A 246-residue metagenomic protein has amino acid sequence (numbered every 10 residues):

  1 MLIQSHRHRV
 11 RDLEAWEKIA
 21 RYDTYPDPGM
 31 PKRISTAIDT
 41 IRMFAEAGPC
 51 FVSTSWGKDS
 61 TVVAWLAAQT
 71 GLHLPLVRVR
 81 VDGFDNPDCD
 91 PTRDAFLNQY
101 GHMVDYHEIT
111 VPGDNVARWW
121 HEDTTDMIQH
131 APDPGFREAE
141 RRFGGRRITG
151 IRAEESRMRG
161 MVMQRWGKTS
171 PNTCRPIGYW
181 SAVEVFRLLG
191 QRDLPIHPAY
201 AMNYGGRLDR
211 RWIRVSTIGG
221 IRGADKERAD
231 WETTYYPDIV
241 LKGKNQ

Functional and structural regions predicted by a protein language model:
M1-Q246: Nucleotide-activated chemistry modules centered on ATP-dependent adenylation/adenylyltransferase
